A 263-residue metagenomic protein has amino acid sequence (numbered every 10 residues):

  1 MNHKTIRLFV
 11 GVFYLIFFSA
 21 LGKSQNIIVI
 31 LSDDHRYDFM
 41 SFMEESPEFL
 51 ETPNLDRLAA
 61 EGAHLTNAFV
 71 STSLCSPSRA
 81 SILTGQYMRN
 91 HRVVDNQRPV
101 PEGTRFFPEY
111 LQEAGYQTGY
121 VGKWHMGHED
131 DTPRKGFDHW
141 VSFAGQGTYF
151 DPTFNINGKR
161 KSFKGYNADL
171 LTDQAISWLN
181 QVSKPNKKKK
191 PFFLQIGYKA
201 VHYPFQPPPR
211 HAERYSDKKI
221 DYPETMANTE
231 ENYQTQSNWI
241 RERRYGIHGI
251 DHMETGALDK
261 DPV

Functional and structural regions predicted by a protein language model:
M1-Q25: Bacterial Sec-dependent N-terminal signal peptides
A20-V263: Formylglycine-dependent sulfatase
